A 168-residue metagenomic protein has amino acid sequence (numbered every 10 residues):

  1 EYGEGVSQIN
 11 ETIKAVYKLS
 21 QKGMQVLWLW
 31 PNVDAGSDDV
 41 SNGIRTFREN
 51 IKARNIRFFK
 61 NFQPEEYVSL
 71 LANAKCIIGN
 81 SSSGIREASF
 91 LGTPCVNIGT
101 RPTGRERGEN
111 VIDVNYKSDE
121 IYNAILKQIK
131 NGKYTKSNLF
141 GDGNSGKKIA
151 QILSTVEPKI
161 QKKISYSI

Functional and structural regions predicted by a protein language model:
E1-I168: Nucleotide-activated sugar donor-binding and catalytic core shared by glycosyltransferases and related lipid-linked
